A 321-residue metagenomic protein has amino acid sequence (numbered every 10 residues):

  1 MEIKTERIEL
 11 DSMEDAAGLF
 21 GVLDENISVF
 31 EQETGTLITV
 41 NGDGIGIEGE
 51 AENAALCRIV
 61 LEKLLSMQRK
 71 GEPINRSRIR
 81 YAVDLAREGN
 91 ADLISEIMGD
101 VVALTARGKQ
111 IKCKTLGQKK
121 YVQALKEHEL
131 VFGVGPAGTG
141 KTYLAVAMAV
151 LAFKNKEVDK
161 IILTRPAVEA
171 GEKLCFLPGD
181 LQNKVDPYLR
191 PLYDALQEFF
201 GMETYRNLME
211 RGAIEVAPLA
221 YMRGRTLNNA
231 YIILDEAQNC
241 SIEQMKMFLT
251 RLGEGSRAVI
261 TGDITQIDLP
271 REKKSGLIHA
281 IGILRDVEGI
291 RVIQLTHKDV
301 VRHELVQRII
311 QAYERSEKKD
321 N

Functional and structural regions predicted by a protein language model:
M1-G18: Short glycine-/aliphatic-rich beta-strand segments at the starts of folded cytosolic domains
L10-S12, V40-G42, G49-A51, R165 (+2 more regions): Flexible glycine-/small-residue-rich
D15-Q32: Short amphipathic alpha-helix segments
Q32-T39: A short, structured beta-strand/loop element
T39-M98: Interdomain "pre-motor" coupling segment immediately N-terminal to P-loop NTPase/helicase cores
E88-K109, C113-L116: Conserved loop-to-helix interface motifs that mediate assembly, gating, or partner/ligand docking in ancient ring
A106-K120, A124-L234, Q238-N321: Conserved helicase motor core of SF1/SF2 NTP-dependent helicases
